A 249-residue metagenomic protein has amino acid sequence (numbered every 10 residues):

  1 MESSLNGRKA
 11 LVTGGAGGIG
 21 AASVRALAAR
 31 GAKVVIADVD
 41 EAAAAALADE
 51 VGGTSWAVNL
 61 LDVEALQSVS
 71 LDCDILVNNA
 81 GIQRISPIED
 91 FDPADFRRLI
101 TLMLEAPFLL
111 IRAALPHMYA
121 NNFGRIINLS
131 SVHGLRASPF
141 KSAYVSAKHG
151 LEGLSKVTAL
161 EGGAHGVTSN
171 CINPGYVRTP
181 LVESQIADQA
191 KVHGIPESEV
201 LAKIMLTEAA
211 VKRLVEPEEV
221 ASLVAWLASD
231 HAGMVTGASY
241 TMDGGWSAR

Functional and structural regions predicted by a protein language model:
S4-K33: Canonical Rossmann dinucleotide-binding motif of NAD(H)/NADP(H)-dependent dehydrogenases/reductases, specifically
P87-I88, D92-I100, I126, M205: Substrate-binding pocket helix/loop in short-chain dehydrogenase/reductase
E89, R136-A143, A164-H165, K212 (+1 more regions): Active-site loop immediately N-terminal to the catalytic Tyr-X3-Lys motif of short-chain dehydrogenase/reductase
F108-I111, L115, V211-M242, S247: C-terminal substrate-recognition "lid" of short-chain dehydrogenase/reductases
I111, A147, S155: Active-site helix of classical SDR
S131: Residue(s) in the substrate-gating loop at a strand-loop-helix junction that position the organic substrate next
G163, T168, V235-G237: Short, small/polar-rich loop/turn modules that mediate ligand/substrate recognition or access, typified
